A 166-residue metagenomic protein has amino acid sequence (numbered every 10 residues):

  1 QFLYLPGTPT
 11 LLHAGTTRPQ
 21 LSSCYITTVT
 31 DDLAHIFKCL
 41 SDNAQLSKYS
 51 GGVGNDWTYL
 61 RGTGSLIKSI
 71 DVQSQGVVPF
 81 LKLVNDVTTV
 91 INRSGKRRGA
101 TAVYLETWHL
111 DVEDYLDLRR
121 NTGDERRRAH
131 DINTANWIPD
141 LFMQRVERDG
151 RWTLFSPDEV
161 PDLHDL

Functional and structural regions predicted by a protein language model:
Q1-L166: Extended catalytic cores of very large enzyme megasubunits
